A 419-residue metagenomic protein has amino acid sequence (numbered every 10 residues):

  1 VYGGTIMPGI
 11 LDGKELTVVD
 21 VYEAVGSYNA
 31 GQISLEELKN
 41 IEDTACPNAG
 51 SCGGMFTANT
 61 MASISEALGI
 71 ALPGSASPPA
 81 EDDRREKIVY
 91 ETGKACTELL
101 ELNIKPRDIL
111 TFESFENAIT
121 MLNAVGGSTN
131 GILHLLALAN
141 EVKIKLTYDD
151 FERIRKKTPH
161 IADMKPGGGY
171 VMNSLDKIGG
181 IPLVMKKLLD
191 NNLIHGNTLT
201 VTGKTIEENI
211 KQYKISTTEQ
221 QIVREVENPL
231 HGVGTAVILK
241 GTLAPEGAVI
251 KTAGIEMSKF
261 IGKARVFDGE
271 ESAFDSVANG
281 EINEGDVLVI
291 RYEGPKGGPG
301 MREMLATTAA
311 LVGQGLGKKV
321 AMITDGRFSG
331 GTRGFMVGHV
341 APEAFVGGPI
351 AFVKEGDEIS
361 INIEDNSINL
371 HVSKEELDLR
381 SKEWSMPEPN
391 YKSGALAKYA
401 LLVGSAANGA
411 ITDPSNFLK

Functional and structural regions predicted by a protein language model:
V1-M7: Hydrophobic or amphipathic alpha-helical targeting/insertion segments
M7-E343, G348-K419: Catalytic or ion-coupling anion/metal-binding cores of large enzyme and transporter domains
